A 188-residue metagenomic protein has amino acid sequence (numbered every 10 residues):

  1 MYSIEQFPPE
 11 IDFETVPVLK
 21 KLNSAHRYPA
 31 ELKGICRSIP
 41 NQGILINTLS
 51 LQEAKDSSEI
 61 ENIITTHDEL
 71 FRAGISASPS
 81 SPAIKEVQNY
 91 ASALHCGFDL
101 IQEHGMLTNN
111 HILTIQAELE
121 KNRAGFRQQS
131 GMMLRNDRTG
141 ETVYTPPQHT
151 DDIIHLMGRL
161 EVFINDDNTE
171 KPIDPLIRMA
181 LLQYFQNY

Functional and structural regions predicted by a protein language model:
M1-Y188: FIC/Doc superfamily catalytic core
